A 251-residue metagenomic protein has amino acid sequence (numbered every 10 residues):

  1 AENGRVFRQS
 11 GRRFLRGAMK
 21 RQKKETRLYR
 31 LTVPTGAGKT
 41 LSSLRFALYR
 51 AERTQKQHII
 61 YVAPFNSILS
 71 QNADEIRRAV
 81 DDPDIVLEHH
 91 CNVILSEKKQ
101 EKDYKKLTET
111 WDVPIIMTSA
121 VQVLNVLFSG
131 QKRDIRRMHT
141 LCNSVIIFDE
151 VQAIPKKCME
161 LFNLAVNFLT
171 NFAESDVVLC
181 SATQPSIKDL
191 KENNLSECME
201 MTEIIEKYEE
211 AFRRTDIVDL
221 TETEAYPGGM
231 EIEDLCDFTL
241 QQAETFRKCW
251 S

Functional and structural regions predicted by a protein language model:
A1-Y29: ATP-dependent helicase/translocase motor core
K23-E25, E109-V113, G130-S144: Short basic/glycine-enriched coil/helix segment immediately N-terminal to the Walker B
K24-L31, Q57-H58, D112-V113, T245-K248: Pre-Walker A (Motif I) flank of P-loop NTPase domains
E25-L48: Walker A/P-loop
H58-N72, Q241-S251: Conserved strand-helix element at the start of the C-terminal RecA-like helicase core
D82-F128: Inter-Walker segment of RecA-like/P-loop motor cores
A120-L124, D134-F172: SF2 helicase catalytic motif II
A182-A243: Interdomain hinge/linker at the junction between the two RecA-like core domains of SF2 helicases
